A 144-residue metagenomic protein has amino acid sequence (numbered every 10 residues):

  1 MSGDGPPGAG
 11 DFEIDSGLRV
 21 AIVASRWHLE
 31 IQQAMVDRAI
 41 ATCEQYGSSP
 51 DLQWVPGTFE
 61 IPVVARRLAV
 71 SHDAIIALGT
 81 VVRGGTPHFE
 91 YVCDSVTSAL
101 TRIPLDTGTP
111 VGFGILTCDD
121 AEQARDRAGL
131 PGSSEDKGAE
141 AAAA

Functional and structural regions predicted by a protein language model:
M1-R19, L130-S134: N-terminal presequence-like segments and the immediate start of the first folded domain
D11-L52: Glycine-rich phosphate/diphosphate-binding loop of Rossmann-like nucleotide-binding domains
R26-W27, V55-T58, T80-V81, L116-A121: Short, ordered loop/turn segments at secondary-structure junctions
T42-V70: Active-site rim loops that border cofactor/substrate pockets in soluble metabolic enzymes
L52, A74-L78, P110-T117: Short beta-strand segments at enzyme active-site cores
Q53-T58, Y91-C93, S134: Active-site nucleophile and cofactor-binding loops and adjacent substrate-binding regions of central metabolic enzymes
V64-L100, P104: Glycine-rich phosphate-binding loop
D94-A144: C-terminal binding/interaction regions
